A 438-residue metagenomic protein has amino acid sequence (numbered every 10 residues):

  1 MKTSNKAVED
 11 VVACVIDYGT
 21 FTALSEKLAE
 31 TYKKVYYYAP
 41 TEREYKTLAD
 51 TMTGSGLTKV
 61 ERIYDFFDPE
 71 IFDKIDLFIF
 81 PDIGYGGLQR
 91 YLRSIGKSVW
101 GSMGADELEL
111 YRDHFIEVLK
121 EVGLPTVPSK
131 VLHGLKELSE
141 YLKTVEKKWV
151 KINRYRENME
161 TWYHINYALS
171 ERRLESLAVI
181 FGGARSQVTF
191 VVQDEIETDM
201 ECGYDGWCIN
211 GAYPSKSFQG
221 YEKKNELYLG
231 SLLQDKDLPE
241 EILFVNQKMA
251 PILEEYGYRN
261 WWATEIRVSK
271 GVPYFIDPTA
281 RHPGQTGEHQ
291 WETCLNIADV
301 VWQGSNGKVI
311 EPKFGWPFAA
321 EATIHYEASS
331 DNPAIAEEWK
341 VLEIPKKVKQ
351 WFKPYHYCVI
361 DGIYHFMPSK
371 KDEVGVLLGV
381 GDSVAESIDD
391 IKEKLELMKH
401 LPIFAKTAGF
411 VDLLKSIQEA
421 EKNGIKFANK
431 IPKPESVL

Functional and structural regions predicted by a protein language model:
M1-G104: ATP-binding N-terminal substructure of ATP-dependent carboxylate-amine bond-forming enzymes
L28, L119, V192, Y204 (+3 more regions): Buried hydrophobic positions in well-ordered alpha/beta secondary-structure cores of metabolic enzymes
K33-Y36, V99, T126-V127, F190 (+1 more regions): Hydrophobic anchor at the start of a short beta-strand that flanks the dinucleotide cofactor-binding loop
I79, E160-I165, V374-G379: Short cationic amphipathic helices and targeting signals
K97-I180, Q187, E327: A conserved helix-loop-beta module that forms one wall/lid of the active-site cleft in ATP-utilizing catalytic domains
N158, K224, P278-E292, A328-S330: Glycine-rich phosphate/pyrophosphate-binding beta-alpha loops
T161-P283: Internal nucleotide-binding/catalytic subdomain
W302-L438: Peripheral (often C-terminal) accessory segments that flank ATP-dependent C-N-forming ligase machineries
